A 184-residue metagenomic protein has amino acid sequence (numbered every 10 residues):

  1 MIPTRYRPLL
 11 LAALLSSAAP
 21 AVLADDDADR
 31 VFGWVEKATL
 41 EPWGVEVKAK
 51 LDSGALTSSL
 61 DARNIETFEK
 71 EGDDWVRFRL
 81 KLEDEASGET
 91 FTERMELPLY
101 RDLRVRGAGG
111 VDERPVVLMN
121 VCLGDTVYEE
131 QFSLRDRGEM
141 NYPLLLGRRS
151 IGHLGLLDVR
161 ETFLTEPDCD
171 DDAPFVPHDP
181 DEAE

Functional and structural regions predicted by a protein language model:
I2-L10: Bacterial N-terminal signal peptides that target proteins for export
A13-L15: Short, linear, compositionally biased motifs with a strong N-terminal bias
A18-A19: N-terminal signal peptide c-region/cleavage motif recognized by signal peptidases
L23-E184: Pepsin/retropepsin-fold aspartyl endopeptidases
